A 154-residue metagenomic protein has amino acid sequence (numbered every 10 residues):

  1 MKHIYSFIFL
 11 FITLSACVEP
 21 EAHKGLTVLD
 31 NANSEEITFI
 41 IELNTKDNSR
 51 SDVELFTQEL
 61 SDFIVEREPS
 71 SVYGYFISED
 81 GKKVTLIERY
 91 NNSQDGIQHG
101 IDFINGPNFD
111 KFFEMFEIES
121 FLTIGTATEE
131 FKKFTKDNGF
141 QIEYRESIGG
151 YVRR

Functional and structural regions predicted by a protein language model:
I4-L14: Sec-dependent N-terminal signal peptides
C17-V84, N91-I101, M115-R154: Short S/T/G/P-rich N-terminal loop/turn motif that feeds into the first structured element of a domain
I87-E88, K111: A short gly/proline-enriched turn/hairpin at secondary-structure junctions
